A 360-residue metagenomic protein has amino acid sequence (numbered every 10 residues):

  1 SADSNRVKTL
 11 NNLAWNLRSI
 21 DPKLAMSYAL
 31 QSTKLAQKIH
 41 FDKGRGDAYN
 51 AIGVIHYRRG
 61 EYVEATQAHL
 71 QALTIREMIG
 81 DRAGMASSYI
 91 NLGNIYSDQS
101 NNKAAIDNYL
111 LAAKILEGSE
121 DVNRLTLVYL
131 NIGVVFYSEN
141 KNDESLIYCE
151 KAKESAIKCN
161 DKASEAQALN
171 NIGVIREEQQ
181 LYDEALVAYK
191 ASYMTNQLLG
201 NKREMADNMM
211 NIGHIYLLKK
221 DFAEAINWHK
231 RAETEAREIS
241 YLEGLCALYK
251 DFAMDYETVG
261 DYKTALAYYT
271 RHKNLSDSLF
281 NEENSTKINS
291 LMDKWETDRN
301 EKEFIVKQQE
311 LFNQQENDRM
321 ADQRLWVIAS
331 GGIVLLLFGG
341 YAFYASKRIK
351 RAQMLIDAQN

Functional and structural regions predicted by a protein language model:
S1, Q37-F41, I75-D81, E117-D121 (+4 more regions): Short coil/turn linkers that connect adjacent helices within long alpha-helical scaffolds, especially alpha-solenoid
S1-K8, N12-N16, K23-M26, L30 (+7 more regions): Hydrophobic positions within repeat-based interaction scaffolds
K8-R18, K43-R58, H69, A83-D98 (+6 more regions): Conserved alpha-helical positions within TPR/SEL1-like repeat arrays
L13-G60, E64, T74: Post-signal peptide N-terminal segment of secreted/secretory-pathway proteins
A25, Q31-S32, A65, H69-A72 (+9 more regions): Tetratricopeptide repeat
A29, A36-Q37, H56-Y57, R76 (+9 more regions): Eukaryotic all-alpha helical interaction scaffolds
C149, A156-E238: Eukaryotic tandem repeat interaction scaffolds
